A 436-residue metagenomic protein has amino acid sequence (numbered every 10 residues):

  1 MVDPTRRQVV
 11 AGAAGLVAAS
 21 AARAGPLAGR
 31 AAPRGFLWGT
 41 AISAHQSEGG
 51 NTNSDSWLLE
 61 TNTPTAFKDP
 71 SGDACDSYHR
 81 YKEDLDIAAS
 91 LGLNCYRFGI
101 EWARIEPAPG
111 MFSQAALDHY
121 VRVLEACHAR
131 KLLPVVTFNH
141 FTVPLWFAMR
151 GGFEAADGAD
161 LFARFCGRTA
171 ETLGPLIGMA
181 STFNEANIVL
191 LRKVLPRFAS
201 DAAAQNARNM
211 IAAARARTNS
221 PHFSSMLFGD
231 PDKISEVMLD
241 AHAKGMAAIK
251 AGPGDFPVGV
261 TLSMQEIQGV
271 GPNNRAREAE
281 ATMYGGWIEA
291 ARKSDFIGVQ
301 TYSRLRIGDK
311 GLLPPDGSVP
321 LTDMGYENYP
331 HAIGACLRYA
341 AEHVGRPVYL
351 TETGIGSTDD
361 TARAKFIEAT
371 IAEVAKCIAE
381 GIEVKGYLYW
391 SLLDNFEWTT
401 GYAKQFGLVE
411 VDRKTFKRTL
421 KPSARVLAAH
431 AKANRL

Functional and structural regions predicted by a protein language model:
M1-V2, V17, W57, L91 (+1 more regions): A general, composition-driven signal for non-globular sequence regions
V2-G25: N-terminal export signals
T5-R6, A22, G29, Y96 (+1 more regions): Short, intrinsically disordered low-complexity segments
Q8-V9, G99, R277-A279: Small/flexible residues
V10-A11, E101, I367: General helical structural elements
G25-L85, A89-L91, I105-L436: Non-catalytic scaffold segments within catalytic domains of secreted glycoside hydrolases
L93, F98-I100, T137: Conserved beta-strand->loop/alpha-helix structural units within folded catalytic cores of enzymes with alpha/beta
